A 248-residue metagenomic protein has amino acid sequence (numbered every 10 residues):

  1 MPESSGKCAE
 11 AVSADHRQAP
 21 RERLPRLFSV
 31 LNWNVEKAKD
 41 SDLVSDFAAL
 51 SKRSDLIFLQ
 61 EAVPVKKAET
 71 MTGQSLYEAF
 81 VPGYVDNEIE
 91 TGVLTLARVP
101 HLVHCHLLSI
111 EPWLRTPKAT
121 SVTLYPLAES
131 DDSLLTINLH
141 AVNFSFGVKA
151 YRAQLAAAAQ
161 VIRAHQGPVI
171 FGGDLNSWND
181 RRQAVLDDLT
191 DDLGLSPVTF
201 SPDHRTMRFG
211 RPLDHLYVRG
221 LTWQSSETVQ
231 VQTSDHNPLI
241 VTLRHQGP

Functional and structural regions predicted by a protein language model:
M1-H16, L124, R163-P168, S177-P248: Metal-dependent phosphoester-hydrolase catalytic domains
P2-R17, L56-S133, V229-Q230: Structured beta-strand-rich core segments of catalytic domains in phosphoester-bond hydrolases
S4-S5, R21, L27-S41, Y84-V85 (+2 more regions): Acidic/histidine-rich helix-loop elements that form or flank divalent-metal/phosphate-binding sites at the catalytic
L27-V35, D46-E69, L135-L139, A158-Q183 (+3 more regions): Active-site beta-strand/loop signature of hydrolases that rely on acidic residues for catalysis
D42, K66-T70, Q74-L76, D180-Q183 (+2 more regions): Short glycine-/acidic-enriched loop or helix-start segments at secondary-structure transitions that form or flank
D42-V44, E78-P82, F200: N-terminal post-signal-peptidase region of extra-cytosolic proteins
E129, L134-F144: Active-site-proximal loop/helix segment associated with metal-binding centers of metalloenzymes
Y151-A158, V185-L186: Charged helix-capping and loop-helix junction motifs
